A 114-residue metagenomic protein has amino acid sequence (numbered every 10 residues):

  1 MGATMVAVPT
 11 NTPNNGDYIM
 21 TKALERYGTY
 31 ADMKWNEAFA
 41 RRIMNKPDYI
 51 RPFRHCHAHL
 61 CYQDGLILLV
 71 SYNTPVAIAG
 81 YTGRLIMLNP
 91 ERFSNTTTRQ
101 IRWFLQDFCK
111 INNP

Functional and structural regions predicted by a protein language model:
M5-P114: Terminal leader/tail segments of proteins
